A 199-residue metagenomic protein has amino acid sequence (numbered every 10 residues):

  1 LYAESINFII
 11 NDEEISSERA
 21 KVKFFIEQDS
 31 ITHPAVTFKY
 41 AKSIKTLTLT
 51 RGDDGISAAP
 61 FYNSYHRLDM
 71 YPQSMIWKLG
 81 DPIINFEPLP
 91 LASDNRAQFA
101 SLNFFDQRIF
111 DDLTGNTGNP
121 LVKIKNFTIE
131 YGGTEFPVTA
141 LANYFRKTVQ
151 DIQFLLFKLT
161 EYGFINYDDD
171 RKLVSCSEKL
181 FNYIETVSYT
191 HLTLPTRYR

Functional and structural regions predicted by a protein language model:
L1-Y62, R67-D69, S74-P88, A92-D94 (+1 more regions): Beta-strand-dominated lipid-handling architectures at cellular/organellar boundaries
L91-P120: Secondary-structure transition motifs
D111-F145: Short amphipathic alpha-helical interface segments
L141, L155-Y162: Basic amphipathic alpha-helical segments that dock to polyanions
T160-D170: A short, conserved structural fragment
D169-S188: Accessory beta->alpha helical hairpin/"wing" motif in late/C-terminal subdomains of nucleic-acid enzymes
H191-Y198: Single conserved hydrophobic/aromatic residue that forms the stacking wall/gate of nucleotide- or nucleobase-binding
